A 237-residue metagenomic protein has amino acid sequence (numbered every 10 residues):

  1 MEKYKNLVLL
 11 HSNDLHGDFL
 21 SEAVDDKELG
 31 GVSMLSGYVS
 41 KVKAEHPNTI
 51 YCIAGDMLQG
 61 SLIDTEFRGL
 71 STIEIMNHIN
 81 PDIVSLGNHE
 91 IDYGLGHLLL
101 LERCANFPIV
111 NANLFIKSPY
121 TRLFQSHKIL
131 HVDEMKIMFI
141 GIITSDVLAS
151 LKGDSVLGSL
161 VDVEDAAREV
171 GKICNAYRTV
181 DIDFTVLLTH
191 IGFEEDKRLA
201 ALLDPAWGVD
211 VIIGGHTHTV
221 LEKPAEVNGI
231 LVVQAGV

Functional and structural regions predicted by a protein language model:
M1-V237: Acidic, metal/ion-coordinating pockets
